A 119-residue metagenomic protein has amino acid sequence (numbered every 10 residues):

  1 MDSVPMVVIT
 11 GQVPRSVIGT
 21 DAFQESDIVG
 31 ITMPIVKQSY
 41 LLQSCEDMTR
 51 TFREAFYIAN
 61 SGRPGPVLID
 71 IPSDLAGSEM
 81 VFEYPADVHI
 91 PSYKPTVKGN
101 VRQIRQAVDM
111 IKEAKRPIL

Functional and structural regions predicted by a protein language model:
M1-I118: N-terminal alpha/beta PP-like core and its mobile active-site loop of ThDP/TPP-dependent enzymes
